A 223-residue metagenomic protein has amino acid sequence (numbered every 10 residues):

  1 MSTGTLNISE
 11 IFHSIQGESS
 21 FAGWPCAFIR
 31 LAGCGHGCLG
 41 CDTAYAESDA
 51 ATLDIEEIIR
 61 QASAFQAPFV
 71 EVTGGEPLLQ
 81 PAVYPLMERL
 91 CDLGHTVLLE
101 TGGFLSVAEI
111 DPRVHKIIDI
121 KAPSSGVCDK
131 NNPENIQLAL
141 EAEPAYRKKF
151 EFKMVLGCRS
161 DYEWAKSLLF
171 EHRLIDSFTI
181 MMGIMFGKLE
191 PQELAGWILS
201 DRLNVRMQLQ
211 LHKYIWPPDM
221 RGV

Functional and structural regions predicted by a protein language model:
M1-A32, H36-G40, N204-R206, I215-P217: Flexible, acidic/Gly-rich N-terminal and inter-domain linker regions that tether and position cofactor-handling modules
L6, E10, P25-C26, G37-H115: Conserved Radical SAM active-site core
F12, F28, G37-C41, E47 (+4 more regions): Broad hydrophobic/π-residue packing in well-ordered secondary structure
Q16, I59-S63, F170: Generic structural signal for well-ordered alpha-helical scaffold segments
R30, T73-G74, Q210: A secondary-structure boundary/capping signal
A32, I58-I59, E134, S167: Short hydrophobic/aromatic-rich motifs at helix boundaries and adjacent loops
L78-V223: Conserved AdoMet/S-adenosylmethionine-binding subsite of the radical SAM
